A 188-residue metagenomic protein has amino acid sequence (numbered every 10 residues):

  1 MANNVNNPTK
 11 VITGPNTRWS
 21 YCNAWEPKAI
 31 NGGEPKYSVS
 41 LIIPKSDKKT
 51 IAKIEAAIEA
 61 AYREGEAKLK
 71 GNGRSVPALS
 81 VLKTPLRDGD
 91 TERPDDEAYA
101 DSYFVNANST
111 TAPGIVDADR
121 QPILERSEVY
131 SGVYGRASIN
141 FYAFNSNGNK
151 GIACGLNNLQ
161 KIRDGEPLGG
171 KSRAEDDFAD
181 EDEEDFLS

Functional and structural regions predicted by a protein language model:
M1-F104: OB-fold ssDNA-binding interfaces and closely related basic DNA-contact patches used across DNA replication/repair
S40-I42, N106-N108, Q160-I162: Residues in well-ordered beta-strands of folded domains
A67-G148: Structured, beta-strand-rich domain cores that present glycine/charged loop surfaces used to bind extended ligands
V116, Q121-S188: Compact mixed alphabeta submodule
